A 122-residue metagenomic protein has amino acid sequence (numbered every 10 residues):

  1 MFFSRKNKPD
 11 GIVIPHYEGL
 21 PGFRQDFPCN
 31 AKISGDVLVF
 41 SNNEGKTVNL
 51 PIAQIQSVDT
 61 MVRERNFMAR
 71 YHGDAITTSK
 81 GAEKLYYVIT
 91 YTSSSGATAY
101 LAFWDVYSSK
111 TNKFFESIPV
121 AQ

Functional and structural regions predicted by a protein language model:
M1-V37, T47, S95-A99, Q122: Anionic N-terminal interaction surfaces
F2-F3, Q56-Q122: Acidic, Ser/Thr- and proline-rich intrinsically disordered linker/docking segments of eukaryotic scaffolds
P15-L20, P51, G73-K80: Phosphate-binding glycine-rich loops and adjacent basic patches that engage nucleotide phosphates, nucleic-acid
F23-D26, K32-G73: Phosphoinositide-binding peripheral membrane targeting modules
